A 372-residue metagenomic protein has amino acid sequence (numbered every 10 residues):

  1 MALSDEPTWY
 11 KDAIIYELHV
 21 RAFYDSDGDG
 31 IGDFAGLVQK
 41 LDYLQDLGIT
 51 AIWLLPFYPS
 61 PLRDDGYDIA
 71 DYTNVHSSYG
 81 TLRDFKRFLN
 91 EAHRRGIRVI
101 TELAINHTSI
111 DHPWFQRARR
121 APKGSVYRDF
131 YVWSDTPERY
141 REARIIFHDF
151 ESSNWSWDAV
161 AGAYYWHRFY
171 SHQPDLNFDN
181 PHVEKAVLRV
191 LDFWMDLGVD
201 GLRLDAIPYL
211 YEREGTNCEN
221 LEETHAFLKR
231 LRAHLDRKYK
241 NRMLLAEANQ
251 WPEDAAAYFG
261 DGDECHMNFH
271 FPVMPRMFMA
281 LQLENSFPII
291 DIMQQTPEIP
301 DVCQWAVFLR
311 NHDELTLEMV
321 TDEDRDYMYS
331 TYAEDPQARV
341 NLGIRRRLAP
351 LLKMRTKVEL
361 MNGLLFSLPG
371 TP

Functional and structural regions predicted by a protein language model:
M1-P372: Active-site and adjacent substrate-binding regions of carbohydrate-active enzymes
